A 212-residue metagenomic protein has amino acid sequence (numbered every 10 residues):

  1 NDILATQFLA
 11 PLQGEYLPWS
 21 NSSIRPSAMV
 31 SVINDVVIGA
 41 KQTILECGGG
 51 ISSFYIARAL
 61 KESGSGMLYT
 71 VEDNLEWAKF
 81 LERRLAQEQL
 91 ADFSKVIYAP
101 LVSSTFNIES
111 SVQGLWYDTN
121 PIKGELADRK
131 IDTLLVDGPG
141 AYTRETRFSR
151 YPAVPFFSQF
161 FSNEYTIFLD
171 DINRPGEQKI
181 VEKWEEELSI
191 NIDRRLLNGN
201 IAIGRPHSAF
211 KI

Functional and structural regions predicted by a protein language model:
N1-S27: Rossmann-like AdoMet
Y16-N21, T105-N107, G140-E145: Surface-exposed cleft-lining segments at the edges of enzyme active sites
I24-V102: SAM cofactor-binding core of SAM-dependent methyltransferases, primarily the Rossmann-like beta-alpha-beta module
K41, K130-D132, E164: Local beta-strand N-terminus motif with an aromatic residue
L45, T133-L135, F168: Structural motif
S63, L126-D128, F157-N163: Short, conserved loop/helix-junction motifs that constitute active-site signature segments in enzyme catalytic cores
E82-R129: S-adenosyl-L-methionine
P139-I212: C-terminal substrate-binding/active-site "lid" region of AdoMet-derived donor-dependent transferases
